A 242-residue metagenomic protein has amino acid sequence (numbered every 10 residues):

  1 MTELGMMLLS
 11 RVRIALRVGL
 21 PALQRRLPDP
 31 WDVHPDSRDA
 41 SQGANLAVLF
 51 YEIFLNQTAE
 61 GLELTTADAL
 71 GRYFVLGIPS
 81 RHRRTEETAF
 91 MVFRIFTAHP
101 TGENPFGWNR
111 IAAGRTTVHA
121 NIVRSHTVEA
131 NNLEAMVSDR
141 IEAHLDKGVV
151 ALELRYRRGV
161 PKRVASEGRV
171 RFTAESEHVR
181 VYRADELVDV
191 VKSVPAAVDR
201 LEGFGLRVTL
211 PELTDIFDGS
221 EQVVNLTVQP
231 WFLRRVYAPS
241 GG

Functional and structural regions predicted by a protein language model:
M1-A59, R200-G242: Hydrophobic, proline/glycine-rich low-complexity stretches
V48, L76-I78, L154: Hydrophobic beta-strand residues in large extracellular and virion-surface proteins
I53-R140: Aromatic- and glycine-enriched beta-alpha-beta binding-site module
N104-G242: Interaction-surface and assembly-scaffold signal
